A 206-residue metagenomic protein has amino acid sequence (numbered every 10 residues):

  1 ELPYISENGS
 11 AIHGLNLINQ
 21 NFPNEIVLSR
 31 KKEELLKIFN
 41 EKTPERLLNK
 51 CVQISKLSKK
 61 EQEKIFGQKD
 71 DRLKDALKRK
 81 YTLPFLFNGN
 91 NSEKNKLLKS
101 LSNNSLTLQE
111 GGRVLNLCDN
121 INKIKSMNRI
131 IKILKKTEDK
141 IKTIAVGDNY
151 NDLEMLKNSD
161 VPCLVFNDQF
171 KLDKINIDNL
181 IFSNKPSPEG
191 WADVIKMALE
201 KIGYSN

Functional and structural regions predicted by a protein language model:
E1-S55: Active-site phosphate-binding/coordination module
L2-N8, D71-R72, P162-N167: Short hydrophobic/aromatic-enriched beta-strand-loop microsegments
P3, K50, T107, N179-I181: Conserved beta-strand segments of alpha/beta enzyme cores
I18-P23, F66-K69, M197-K201: Short, surface-exposed amphipathic charged segments that create phosphate/polyanion-binding patches used for binding
T43-P44, S100, D173-N176: Short, conserved catalytic or adaptor-binding loops enriched in Gly and charged residues
E45-I144: Conserved acidic, metal-coordinating active-site core of Asp-based, Mg2+-dependent phosphoryl-transfer enzymes
V114-N206: Mg2+-dependent phosphoryl-transfer enzymes with acidic/Ser/Thr/Gly-rich catalytic loops
